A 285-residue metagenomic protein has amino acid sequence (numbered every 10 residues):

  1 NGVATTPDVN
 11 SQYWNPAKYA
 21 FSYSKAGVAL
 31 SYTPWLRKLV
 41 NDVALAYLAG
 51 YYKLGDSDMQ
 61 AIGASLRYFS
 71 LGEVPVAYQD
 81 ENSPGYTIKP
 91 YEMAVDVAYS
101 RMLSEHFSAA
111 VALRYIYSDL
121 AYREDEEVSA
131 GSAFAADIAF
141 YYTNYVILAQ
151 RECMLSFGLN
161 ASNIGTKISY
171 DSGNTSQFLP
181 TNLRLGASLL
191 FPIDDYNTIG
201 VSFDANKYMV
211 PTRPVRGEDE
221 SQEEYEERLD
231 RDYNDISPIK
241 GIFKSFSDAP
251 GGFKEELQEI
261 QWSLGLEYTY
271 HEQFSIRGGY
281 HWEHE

Functional and structural regions predicted by a protein language model:
N1-E285: Subset of outer-membrane beta-barrel
